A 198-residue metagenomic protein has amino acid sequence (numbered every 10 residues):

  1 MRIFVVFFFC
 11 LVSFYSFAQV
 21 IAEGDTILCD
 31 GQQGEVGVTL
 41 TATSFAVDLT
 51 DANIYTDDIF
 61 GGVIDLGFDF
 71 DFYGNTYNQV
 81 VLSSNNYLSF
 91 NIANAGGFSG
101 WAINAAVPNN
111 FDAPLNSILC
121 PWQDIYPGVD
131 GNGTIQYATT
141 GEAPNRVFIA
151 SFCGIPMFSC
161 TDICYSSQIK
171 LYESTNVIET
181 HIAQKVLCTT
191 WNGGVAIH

Functional and structural regions predicted by a protein language model:
M1-E23, C29: Bacterial Sec-dependent N-terminal signal peptides
Q19-H198: Extracytoplasmic Ser/Thr/Pro-rich, glycosylation-prone low-complexity segments
